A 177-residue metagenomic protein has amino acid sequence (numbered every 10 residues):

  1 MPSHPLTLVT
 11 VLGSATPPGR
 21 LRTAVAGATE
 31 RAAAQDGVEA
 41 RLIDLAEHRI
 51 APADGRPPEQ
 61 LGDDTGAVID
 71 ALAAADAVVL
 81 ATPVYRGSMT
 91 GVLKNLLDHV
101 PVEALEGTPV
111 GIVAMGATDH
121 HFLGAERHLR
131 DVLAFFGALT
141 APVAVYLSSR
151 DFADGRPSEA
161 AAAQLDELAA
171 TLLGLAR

Functional and structural regions predicted by a protein language model:
M1-D98, A163-G174: N-terminal beta1-alpha1-beta2 submodule of the flavodoxin-like/Rossmannoid cofactor-binding fold
P17-P18, R86, T118-H121, D154: Alpha-helix N-cap/loop-to-helix initiation residues
R41-P52, V102, A134-A153: Mobile beta-alpha loop/short-helix "lid" or hinge segments that flank ligand
L61-D64, A125, P157: Residue-level signature of the cytosolic catalytic core of signaling kinases
N95-V102, R130-A134: A glycine- and small-aliphatic-rich helix-loop capping segment at beta-alpha/alpha-beta transitions that lines
E106-G107: A glycine-biased structural micro-motif
V110-S148, A160: Short, glycine-/small-residue-rich phosphate/pyrophosphate-handling segment
L147-R177: Hydrophobic secondary-structure block in the mid-to-C-terminal portion of proteins
